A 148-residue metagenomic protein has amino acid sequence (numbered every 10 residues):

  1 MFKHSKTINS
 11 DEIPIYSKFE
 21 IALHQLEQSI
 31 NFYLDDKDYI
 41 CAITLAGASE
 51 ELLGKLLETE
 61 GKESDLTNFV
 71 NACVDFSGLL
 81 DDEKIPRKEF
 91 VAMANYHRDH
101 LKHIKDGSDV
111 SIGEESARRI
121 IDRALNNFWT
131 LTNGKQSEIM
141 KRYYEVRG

Functional and structural regions predicted by a protein language model:
M1-I40, Y144-G148: Charged alpha-helical initiation segments
S5-T7, E63-L66, D75: Short, structured secondary-structure boundary patches
F19-I30, E50, V70, N95 (+1 more regions): Hydrophobic core segments within long, regular secondary-structure runs in both alpha- and beta-rich folds
I21, C41-L45, F90-M93, H97: Residue-level detector of well-ordered alpha-helical segments, enriched for hydrophobic/aromatic packing positions
L26, Y33, A46, E50-L53 (+2 more regions): Generic helix-packing signal
N31, G54, E58-G61, D99-G107: Charged/polar positions within long, soluble alpha-helices
I40-N68: Short, contiguous, well-structured surface segments enriched in hydrophobic/aromatic residues
T67-G148: Long, charged low-complexity segments
